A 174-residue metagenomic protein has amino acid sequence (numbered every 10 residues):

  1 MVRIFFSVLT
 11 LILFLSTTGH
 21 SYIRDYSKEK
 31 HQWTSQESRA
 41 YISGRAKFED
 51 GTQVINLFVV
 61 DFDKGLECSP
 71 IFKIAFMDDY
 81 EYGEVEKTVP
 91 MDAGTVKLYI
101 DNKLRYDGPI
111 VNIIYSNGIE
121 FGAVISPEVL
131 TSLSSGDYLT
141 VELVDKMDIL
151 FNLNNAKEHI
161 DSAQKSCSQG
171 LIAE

Functional and structural regions predicted by a protein language model:
V2-T10: Sec-dependent signal peptide recognition, specifically the positively charged N-region followed immediately by
F14-T18: N-terminal signal peptide c-region/cleavage motif recognized by signal peptidases
H20-E174: A generic "folded-domain core" signal
